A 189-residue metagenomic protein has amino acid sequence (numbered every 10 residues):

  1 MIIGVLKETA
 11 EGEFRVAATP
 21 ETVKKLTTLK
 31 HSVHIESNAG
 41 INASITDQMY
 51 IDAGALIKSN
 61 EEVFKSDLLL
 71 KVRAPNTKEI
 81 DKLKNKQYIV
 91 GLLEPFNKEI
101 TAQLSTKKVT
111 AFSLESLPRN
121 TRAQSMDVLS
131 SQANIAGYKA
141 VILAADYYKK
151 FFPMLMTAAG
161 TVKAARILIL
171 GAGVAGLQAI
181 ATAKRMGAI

Functional and structural regions predicted by a protein language model:
I2, T77-R166: Glycine/serine-rich phosphate-binding loop and adjoining beta1-alpha1 elements at the start of nucleotide-handling
V5, H34-S37, K58-S59, K71 (+2 more regions): General beta-strand structural signal in soluble alpha/beta enzymes
L6-K7, E11-I45, K150-I189: Glycine-rich phosphate/diphosphate-binding loop of Rossmann-like nucleotide-binding domains
V23, D47, I80, T101 (+2 more regions): Generic hydrophobic/aromatic pocket-lining and core-packing "Φ" positions
G54-K65: Short acidic low-complexity segments
E61, L68-K71, P75-K82: Glycine-rich phosphate/dinucleotide-binding loop and adjoining beta-alpha-beta core of small-molecule
S66-D67, K86: An anion/phosphate-binding loop that grips the pyrophosphate of nucleotide cofactors and donors
